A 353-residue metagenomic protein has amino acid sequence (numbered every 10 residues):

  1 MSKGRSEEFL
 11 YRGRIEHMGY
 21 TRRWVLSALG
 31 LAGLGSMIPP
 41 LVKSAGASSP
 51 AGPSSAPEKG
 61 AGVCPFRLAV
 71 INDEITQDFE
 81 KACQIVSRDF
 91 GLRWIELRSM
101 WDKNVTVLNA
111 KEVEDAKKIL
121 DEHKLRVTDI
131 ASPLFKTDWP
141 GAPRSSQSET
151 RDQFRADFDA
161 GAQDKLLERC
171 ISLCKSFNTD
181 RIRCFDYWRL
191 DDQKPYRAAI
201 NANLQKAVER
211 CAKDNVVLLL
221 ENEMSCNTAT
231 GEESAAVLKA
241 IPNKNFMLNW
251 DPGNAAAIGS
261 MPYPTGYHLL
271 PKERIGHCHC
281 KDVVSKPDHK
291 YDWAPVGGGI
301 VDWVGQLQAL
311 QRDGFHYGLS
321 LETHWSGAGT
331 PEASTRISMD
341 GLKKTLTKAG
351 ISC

Functional and structural regions predicted by a protein language model:
M1-T21: N-terminal secretory signal peptides
G19-W24, G35-A56: N-terminal twin-arginine translocation
L29-L41, S55-G60, A82-Q84, E122 (+3 more regions): Active-site acidic/histidine proton-transfer and metal-coordination neighborhood in alpha/beta enzyme cores
F66-N72, R93-L97, V127-S132, I182-C184 (+4 more regions): Hydrophobic faces of well-ordered beta-strands that scaffold small-molecule active sites in alpha/beta enzyme cores
K81-M100: Catalytic domains of carbohydrate-active enzymes, especially glycoside hydrolases
V86, I95, L120, C174 (+5 more regions): Conserved, mostly hydrophobic/aromatic
W94-I95, I130, A202-I300, V304-L307 (+1 more regions): Acidic/histidine-rich catalytic cores of soluble enzymes
R98-D115, Y187-D192: Glycine-rich, proline-tolerant flexible connector loops at the mouths of alpha/beta enzymes
